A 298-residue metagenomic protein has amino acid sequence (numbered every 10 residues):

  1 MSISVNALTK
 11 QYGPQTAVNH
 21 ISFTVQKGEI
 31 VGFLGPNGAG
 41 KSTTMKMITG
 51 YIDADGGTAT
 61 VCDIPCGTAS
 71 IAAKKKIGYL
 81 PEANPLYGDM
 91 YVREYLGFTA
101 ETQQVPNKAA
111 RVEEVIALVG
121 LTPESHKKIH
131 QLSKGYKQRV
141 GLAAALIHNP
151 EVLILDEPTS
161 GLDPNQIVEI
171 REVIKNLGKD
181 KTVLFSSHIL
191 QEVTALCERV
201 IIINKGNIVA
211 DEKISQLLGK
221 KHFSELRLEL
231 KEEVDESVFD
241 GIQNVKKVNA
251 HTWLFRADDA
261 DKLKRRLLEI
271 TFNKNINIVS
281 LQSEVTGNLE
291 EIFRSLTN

Functional and structural regions predicted by a protein language model:
S2-V5, K10-N204, A210: ABC transporter nucleotide-binding domains
L8, V245-V248, L281: Generic beta-strand hydrophobic packing signal
K27, P123, L230-E232, D259 (+1 more regions): Non-catalytic surface loops within mature trypsin-like serine protease
A69, K213, N288: Short acidic active-site motifs
H130, W253, V285-T286: Conserved beta-strand edge residues that scaffold enzyme active sites
E169-D258: ABC transporter nucleotide-binding domain
A260-N298: C-terminal coupling/interaction segments
